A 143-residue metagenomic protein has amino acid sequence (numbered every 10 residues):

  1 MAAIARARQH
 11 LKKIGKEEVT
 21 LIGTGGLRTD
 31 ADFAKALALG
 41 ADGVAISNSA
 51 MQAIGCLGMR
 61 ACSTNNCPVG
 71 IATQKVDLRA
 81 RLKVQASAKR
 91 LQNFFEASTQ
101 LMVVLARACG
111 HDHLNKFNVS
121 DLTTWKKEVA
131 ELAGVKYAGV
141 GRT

Functional and structural regions predicted by a protein language model:
M1-R79: Glycine-rich phosphate/ribose-binding loops and adjacent secondary-structure elements that form binding surfaces
K83-T143: C-terminal extensions of enzymes
